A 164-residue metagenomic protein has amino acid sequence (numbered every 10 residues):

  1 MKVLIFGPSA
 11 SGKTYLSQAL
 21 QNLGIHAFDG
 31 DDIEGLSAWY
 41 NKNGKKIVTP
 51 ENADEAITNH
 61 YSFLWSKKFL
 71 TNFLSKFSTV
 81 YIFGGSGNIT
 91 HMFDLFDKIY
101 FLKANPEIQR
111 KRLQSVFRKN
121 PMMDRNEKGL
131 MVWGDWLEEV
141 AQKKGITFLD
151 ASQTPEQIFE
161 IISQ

Functional and structural regions predicted by a protein language model:
I5: Hydrophobic anchor at the beta1->P-loop junction of P-loop NTPases
S11: ATP-binding Walker
T14: Walker A/P-loop
Q18-K67: Conserved substrate/cofactor phosphate-moiety recognition/catalytic segment in nucleotide-dependent phosphotransferases
G24, F77, F96-D97, K144-G145: Short, well-ordered alpha-helix to beta-strand connector turns
A56-F96, K103: Glycine-rich phosphate-binding loop used to anchor ATP phosphates in small-molecule kinases, encompassing both
I89, R118-I161: Small-molecule kinase domains that catalyze NTP-dependent phosphoryl transfer to phosphate-bearing small molecules
D94-V116: Conserved phosphate-donor/acceptor-positioning beta-strand/loop module used by diverse small-molecule
